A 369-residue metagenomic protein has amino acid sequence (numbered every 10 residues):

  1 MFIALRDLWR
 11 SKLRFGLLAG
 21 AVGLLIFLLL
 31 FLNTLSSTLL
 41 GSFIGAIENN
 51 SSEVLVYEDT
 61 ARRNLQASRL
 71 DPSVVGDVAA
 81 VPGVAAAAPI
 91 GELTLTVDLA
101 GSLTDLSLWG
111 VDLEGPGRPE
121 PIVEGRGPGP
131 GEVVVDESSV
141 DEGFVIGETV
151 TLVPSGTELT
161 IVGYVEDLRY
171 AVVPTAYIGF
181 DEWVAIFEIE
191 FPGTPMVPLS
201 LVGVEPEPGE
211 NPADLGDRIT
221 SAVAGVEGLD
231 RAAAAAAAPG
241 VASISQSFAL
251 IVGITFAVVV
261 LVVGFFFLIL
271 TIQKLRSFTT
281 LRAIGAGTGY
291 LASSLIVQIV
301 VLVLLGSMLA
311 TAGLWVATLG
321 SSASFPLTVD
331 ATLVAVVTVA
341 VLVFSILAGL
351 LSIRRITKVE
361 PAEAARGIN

Functional and structural regions predicted by a protein language model:
M1-L29, L40, K358, N369: N-terminal Sec/SRP start-transfer signal
L8, L281-G289, V359, I368: Short helix-to-coil transition segments within interhelical loops that connect adjacent transmembrane helices
L18-L28, S245-F265, L302-G306, A310 (+3 more regions): Alpha-helical transmembrane segments of integral membrane proteins
I26-D105, S221: Hydrophobic, regular-secondary-structure patches
L35, L39, R218-V263, I269-R276 (+3 more regions): Peri-transmembrane interface segments
I90-L93, D98-D112, R118-I189: Hydrophobic secondary-structure segments that place a key small or acidic residue at a functional site
G156, Y164-T255: Mechanotransmission and gating elements of multispan inner-membrane complexes involved in transport and envelope
S293-I346, L350-G367: Short helix-loop junctions at transmembrane helix boundaries
